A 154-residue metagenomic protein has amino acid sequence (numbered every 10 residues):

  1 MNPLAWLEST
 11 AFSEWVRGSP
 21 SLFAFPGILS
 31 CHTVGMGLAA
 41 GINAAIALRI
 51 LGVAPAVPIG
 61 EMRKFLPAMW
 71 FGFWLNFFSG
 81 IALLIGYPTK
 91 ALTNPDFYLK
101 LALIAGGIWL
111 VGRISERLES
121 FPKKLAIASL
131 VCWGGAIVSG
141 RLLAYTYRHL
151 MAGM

Functional and structural regions predicted by a protein language model:
M1-M154: Polytopic transmembrane helical bundles with strong interfacial aromatic enrichment
